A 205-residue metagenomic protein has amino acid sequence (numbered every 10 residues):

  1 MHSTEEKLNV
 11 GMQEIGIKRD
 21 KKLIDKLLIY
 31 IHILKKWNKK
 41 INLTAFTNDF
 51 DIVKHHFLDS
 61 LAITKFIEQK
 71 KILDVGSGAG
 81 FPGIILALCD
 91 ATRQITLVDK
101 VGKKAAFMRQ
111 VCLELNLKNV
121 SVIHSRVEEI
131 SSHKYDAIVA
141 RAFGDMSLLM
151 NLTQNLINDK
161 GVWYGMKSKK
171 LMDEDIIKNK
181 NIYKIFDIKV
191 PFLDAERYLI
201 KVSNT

Functional and structural regions predicted by a protein language model:
M1-Q69, L73, K103-A106, Q110-V120: Class I SAM-dependent transferase core
L34, L86, K167, V202: Residue-level signal for inorganic ion chemistry
L58-A140: Conserved SAM/SAH cofactor-binding pocket of Class I
T96, K169-T205: Active-site capping/gating segments
V120, G161, Y183: Short, conserved active-site loop motifs that form the nucleotide-linked donor/cofactor pocket
A137-L149, G165: A short SAM/SAH-binding and catalytic strip from SAM-dependent methyltransferases
M150-K160: A short glycine-rich, Lys/Arg-flanked "PGG" loop and its adjoining helix->strand segment in the class I
K160-K170: Conserved beta-strand signature within the Rossmann-like core of class I S-adenosyl-L-methionine
